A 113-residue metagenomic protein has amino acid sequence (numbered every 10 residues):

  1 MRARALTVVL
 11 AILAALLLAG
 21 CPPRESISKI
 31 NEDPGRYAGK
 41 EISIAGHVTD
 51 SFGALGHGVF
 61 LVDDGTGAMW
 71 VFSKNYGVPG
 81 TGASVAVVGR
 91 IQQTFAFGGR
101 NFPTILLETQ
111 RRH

Functional and structural regions predicted by a protein language model:
M1-C21: Sec-dependent bacterial lipoprotein signal peptides
L17-H113: OB-fold and OB-like single-stranded nucleic-acid-recognition modules and their adjacent interaction interfaces
